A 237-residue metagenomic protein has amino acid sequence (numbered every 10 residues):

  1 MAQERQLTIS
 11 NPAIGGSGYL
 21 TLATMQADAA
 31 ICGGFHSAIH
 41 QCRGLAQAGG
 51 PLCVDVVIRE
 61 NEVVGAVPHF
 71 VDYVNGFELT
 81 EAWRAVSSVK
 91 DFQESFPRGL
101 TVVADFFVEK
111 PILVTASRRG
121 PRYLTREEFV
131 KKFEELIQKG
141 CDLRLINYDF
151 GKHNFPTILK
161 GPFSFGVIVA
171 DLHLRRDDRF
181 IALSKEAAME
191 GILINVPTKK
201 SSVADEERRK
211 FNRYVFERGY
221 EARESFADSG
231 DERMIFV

Functional and structural regions predicted by a protein language model:
M1-V237: Active-site cofactor/cluster-binding pocket
